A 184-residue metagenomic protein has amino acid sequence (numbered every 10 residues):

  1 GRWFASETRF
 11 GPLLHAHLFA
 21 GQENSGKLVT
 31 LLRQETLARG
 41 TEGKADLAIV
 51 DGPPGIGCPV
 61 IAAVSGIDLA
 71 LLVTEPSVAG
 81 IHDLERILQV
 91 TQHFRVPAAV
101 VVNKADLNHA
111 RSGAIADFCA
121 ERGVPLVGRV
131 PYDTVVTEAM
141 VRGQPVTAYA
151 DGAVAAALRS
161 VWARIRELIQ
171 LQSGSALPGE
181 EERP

Functional and structural regions predicted by a protein language model:
G1-A45, P54-G57, V64-I67, E85 (+3 more regions): Flexible phosphate-sensing "switch/lid" loops adjacent to ATP/NTP-binding sites across phosphate-transfer
G1-R2, K27, L31-G43, L47-R129 (+1 more regions): Conserved catalytic-core segment of NTP-binding enzymes
V90-P184: C-terminal lobe/tail of nucleotide-utilizing enzymes
